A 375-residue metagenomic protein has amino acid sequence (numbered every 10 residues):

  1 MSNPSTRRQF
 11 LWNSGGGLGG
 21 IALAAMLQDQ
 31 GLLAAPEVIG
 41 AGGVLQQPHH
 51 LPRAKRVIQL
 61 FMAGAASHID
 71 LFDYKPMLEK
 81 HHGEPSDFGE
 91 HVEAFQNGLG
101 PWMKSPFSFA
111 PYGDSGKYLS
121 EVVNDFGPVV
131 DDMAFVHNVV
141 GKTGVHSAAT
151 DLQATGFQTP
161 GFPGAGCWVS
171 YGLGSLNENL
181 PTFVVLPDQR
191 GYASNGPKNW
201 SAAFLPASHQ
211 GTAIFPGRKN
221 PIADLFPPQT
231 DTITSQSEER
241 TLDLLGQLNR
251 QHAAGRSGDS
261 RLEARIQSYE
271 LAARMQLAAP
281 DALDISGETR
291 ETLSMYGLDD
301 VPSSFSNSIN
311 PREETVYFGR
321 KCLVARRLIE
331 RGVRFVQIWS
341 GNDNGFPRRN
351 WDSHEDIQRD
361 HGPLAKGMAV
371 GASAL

Functional and structural regions predicted by a protein language model:
M1-L375: Ligand-binding pockets and gating/stacking loops
